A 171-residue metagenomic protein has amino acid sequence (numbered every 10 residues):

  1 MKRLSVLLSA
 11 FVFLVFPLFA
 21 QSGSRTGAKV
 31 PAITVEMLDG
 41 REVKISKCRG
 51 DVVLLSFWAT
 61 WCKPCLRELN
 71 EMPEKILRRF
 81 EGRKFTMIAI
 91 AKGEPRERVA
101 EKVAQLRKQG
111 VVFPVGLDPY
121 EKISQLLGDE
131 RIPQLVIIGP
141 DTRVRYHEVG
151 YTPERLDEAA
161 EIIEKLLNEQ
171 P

Functional and structural regions predicted by a protein language model:
M1-L4: Positively charged n-region of N-terminal signal peptides that target proteins for export
L7-P17: Bacterial N-terminal signal peptides
A20-I45: N-terminal "domain-start" segment that seeds a small globular fold
D51-V53, W58-W61, R131: Short pre-active-site segment immediately N-terminal to redox-active cysteine/selenocysteine motifs in thiol-based
F57-E71: Conserved redox-active cysteine motifs that mediate thiol-disulfide chemistry, especially di-cysteine Cys-X(1-2)-Cys
L69-I90, R107: Conserved helix-turn-beta segment immediately C-terminal to the redox Cys motif in thioredoxin-like folds
T86-I88, V103-P140: Short, internal strand/loop/helix patches that form the active-site neighborhood or redox-interaction surface
I137-P171: Thiol-/selenol-based redox modules, centered on thioredoxin-like and closely related oxidoreductase domains
